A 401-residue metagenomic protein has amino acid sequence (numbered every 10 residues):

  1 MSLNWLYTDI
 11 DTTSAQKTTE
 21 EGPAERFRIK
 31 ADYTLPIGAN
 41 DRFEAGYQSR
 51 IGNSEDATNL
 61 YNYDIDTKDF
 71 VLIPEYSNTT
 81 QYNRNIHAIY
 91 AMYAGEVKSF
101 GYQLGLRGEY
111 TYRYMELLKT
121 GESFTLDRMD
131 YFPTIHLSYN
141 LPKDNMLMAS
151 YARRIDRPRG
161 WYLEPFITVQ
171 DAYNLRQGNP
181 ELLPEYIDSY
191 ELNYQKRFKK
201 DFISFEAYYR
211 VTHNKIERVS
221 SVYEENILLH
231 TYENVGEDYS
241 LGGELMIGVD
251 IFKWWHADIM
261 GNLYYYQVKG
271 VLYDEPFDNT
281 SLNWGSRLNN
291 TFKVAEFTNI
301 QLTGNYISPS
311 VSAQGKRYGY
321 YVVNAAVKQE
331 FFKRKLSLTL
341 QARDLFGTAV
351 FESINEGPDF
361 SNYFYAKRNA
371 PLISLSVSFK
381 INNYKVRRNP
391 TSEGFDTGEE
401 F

Functional and structural regions predicted by a protein language model:
M1-N4, A15, R84-T120, R128-T134 (+2 more regions): Surface-exposed extracellular loop regions of Gram-negative outer-membrane beta-barrel proteins
K17-T18, R26-K30, V71-N78, N179 (+5 more regions): Outer membrane beta-barrel strand-and-loop segments of large Gram-negative receptors, especially TonB-dependent
I29-L35, I89-G95, I135-Y139, L192-K196 (+6 more regions): Residues on the lipid-exposed face of transmembrane beta-strands in outer-membrane beta-barrel proteins
L35, S49-N53, G95-S99, G108-Y114 (+8 more regions): Transmembrane beta-strands of outer-membrane beta-barrel pores
N40-F43, S99-Y102, D144-L147, K200-I203 (+5 more regions): Repeated loop/turn-to-beta-strand initiation elements of outer-membrane beta-barrel proteins
F43-P142, L272-Y273: Signature of Gram-negative outer-membrane beta-barrel scaffolds
Y112-R113, K143-S189, Y209-H230, S310 (+1 more regions): Surface-exposed extracellular loop regions of Gram-negative outer-membrane beta-barrel proteins, predominantly
N279-F401: Conserved C-terminal beta-signal and adjacent last beta-strands/turns of outer-membrane beta-barrel proteins
